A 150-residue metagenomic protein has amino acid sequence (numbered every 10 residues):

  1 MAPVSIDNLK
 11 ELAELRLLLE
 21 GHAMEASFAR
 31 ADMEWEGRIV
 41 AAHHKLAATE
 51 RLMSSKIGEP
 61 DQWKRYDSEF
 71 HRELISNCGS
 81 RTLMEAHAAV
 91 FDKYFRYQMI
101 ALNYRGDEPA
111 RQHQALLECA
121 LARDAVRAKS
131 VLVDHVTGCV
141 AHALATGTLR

Functional and structural regions predicted by a protein language model:
M1-A29, V140, L144-R150: Short linear motifs at protein or domain termini
H22-M24, A29, M33-M99, A110-E118 (+1 more regions): Conserved amphipathic alpha-helical segments that form helical-bundle/coiled-coil interaction surfaces
R105: Solvent-exposed loop and edge beta-strand segments that line ligand/cofactor-binding and catalytic clefts
